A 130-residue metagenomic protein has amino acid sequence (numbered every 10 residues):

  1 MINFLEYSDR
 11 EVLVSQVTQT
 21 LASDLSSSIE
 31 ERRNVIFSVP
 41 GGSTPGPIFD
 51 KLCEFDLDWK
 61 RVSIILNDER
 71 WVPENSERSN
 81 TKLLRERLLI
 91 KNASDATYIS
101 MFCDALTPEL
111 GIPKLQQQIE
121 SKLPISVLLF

Functional and structural regions predicted by a protein language model:
M1-F37: N-terminal glycine-/serine-/threonine-rich phosphate-binding loop
V39-T44: Glycine-rich beta-strand-to-loop/alpha-helix junction loops that act as flexible
F49-L52, E77-R78: Short amphipathic alpha-helical segments
K51-W59: A glycine- and small-aliphatic-rich helix-loop capping segment at beta-alpha/alpha-beta transitions that lines
K60-V127: Ligand-binding beta-strand-loop-alpha-helix segment within the catalytic cores of soluble metabolic enzymes
